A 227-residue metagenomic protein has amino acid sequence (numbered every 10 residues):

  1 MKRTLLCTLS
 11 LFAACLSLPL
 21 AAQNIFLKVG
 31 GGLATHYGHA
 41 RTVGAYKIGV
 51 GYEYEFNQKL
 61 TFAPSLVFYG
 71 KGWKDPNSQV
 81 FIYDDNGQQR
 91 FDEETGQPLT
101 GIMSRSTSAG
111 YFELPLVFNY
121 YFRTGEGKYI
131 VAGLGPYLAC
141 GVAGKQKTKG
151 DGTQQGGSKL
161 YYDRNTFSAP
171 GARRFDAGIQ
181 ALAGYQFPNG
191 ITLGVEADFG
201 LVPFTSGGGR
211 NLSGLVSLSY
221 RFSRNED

Functional and structural regions predicted by a protein language model:
M1-L27, L218, F222: Bacterial Sec-dependent N-terminal signal peptides
A21-Y52, Y121, Y129, R221-D227: Short glycine/proline- and aromatic-enriched beta-strand/turn motifs that initiate or cap beta-hairpins
I25, K59-F62, I130, N189-V195 (+1 more regions): Repeated loop/turn-to-beta-strand initiation elements of outer-membrane beta-barrel proteins
G31-G38, K71-W73, Y121-R123, G141-A143 (+2 more regions): Sequence/structural signature of outer-membrane beta-barrel proteins
G31-L33, I48-Y54, Q58, L66-F68 (+5 more regions): Residues on the lipid-exposed face of transmembrane beta-strands in outer-membrane beta-barrel proteins
H36-R41, K71-G110, G141-D176, Q180: Extracellular/periplasm-exposed beta-strand and loop segments of Gram-negative cell-envelope proteins, dominated by
T42-Y46, S108-L114, K128, F175-I179 (+1 more regions): Residues that define the transmembrane beta-barrel architecture of outer-membrane proteins
L201, G207-D227: Long hydrophobic alpha-helical segments typical of transmembrane helices together with their membrane-interfacial
